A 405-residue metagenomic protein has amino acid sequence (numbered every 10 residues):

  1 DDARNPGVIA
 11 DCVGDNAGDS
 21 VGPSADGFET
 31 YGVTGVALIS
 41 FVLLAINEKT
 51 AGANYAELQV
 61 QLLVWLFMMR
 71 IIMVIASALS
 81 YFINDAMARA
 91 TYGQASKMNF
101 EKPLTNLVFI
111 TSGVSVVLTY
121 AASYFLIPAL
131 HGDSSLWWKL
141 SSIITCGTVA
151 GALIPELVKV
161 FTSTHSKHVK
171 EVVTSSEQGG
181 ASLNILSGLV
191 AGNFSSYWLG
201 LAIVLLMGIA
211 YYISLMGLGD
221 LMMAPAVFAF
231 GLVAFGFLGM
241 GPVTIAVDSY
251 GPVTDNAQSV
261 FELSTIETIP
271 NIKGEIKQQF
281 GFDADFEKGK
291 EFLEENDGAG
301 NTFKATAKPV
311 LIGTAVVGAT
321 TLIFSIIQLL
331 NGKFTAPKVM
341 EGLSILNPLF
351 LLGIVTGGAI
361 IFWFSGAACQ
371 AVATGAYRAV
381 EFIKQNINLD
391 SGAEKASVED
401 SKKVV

Functional and structural regions predicted by a protein language model:
D1-V405: Hydrophobic packing and interface segments
